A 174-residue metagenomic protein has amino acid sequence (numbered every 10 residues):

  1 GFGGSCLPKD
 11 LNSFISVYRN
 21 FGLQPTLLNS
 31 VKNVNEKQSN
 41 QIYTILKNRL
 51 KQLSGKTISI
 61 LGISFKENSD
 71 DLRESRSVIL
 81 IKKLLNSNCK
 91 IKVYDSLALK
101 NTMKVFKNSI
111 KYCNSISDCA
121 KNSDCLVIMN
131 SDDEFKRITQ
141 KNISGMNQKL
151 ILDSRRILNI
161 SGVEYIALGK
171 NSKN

Functional and structural regions predicted by a protein language model:
G1-N174: Structural/interface elements that position substrates and couple domains in central-metabolism enzymes
